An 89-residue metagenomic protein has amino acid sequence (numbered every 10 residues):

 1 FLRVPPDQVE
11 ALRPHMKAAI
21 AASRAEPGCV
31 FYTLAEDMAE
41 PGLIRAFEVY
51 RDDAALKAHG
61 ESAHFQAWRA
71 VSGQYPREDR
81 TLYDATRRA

Functional and structural regions predicted by a protein language model:
F1, A63, R88-A89: Short flexible/disordered coil segments
F1-R3, T33-G60: Short, well-ordered beta-strand segments in beta-rich or mixed alpha/beta enzyme and ligand-binding folds
Q8-V30, H64-W68: Short amphipathic alpha-helical segments
H15, A35, H59-S62, V71: Residue-level signal for well-ordered alpha-helical positions
T33-G42, W68-A89: Glycine-rich beta-strand-turn "strand-cap" elements at beta-sheet edges
